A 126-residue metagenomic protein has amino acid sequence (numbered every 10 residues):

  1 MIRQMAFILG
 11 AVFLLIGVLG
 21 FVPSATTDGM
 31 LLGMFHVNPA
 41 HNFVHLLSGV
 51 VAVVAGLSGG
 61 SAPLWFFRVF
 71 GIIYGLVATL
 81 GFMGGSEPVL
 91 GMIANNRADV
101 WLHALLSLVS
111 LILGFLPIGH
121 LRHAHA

Functional and structural regions predicted by a protein language model:
M1-A126: Membrane-interface extramembranous regions
